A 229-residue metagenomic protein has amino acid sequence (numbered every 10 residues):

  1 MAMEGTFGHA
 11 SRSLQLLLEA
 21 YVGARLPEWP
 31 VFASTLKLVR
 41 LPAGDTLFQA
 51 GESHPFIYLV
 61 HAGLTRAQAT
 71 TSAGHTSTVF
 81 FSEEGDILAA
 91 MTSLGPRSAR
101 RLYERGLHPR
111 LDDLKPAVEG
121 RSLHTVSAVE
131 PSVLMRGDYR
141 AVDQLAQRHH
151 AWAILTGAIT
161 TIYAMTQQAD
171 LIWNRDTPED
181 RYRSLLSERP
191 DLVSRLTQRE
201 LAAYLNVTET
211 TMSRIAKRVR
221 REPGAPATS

Functional and structural regions predicted by a protein language model:
M1-A43, S93: Cyclic nucleotide-binding regulatory module and flanking cytosolic helices
W29, L36, H54-I57, T65 (+5 more regions): Hydrophobic/basic alpha-helical segments enriched in Actinobacteria
G44, P55, L59-A67, A73 (+2 more regions): Glycine- and acidic-residue-biased ligand/ion/polar-headgroup-sensing regions
L47-E52: Short phosphate-coordinating micro-motif centered on Lys-Gly-acidic
F80-A158: Cyclic-nucleotide recognition modules
T161-I172: Short, Lys/Arg-enriched N-terminal segment that forms or immediately precedes the first helix of a structured domain
W173-S229: Phosphate-/nucleic-acid-contacting segments
